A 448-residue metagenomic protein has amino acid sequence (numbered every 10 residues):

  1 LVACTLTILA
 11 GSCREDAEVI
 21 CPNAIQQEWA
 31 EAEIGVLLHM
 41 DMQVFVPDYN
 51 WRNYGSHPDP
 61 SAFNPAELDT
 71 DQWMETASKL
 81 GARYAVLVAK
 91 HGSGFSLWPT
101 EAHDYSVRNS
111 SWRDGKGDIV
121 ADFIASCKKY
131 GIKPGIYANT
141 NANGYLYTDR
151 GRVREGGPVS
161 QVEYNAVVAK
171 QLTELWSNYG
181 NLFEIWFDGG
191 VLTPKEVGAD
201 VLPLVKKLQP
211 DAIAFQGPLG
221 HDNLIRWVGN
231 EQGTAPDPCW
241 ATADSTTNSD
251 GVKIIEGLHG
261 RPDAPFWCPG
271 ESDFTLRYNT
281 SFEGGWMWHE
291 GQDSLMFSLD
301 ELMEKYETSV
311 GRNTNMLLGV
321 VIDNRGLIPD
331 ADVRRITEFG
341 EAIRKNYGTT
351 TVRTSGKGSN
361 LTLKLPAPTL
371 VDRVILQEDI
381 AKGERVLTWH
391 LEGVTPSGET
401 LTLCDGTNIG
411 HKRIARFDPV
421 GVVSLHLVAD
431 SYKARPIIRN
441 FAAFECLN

Functional and structural regions predicted by a protein language model:
L1-A17: Bacterial Sec-dependent N-terminal signal peptides
D16-P419, H426-L447: Mature catalytic domains of secreted/periplasmic carbohydrate-active enzymes
